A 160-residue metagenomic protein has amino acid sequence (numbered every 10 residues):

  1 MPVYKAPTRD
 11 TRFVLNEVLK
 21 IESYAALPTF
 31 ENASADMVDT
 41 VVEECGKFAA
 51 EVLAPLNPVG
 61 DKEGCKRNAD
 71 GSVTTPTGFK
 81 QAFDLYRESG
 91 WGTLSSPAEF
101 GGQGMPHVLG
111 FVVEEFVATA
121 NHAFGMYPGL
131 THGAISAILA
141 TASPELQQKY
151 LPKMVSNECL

Functional and structural regions predicted by a protein language model:
M1-G125, E145, K149, K153 (+1 more regions): Amphipathic, small/basic residue-rich leader segments at the start of a protein or domain
K66, T131-I135, V155-S156: A glycine-rich phosphate-binding loop feature that marks nucleotide/adenosyl-phosphate handling sites
M126-P144: N-terminal glycine-rich flavin-associated loop
